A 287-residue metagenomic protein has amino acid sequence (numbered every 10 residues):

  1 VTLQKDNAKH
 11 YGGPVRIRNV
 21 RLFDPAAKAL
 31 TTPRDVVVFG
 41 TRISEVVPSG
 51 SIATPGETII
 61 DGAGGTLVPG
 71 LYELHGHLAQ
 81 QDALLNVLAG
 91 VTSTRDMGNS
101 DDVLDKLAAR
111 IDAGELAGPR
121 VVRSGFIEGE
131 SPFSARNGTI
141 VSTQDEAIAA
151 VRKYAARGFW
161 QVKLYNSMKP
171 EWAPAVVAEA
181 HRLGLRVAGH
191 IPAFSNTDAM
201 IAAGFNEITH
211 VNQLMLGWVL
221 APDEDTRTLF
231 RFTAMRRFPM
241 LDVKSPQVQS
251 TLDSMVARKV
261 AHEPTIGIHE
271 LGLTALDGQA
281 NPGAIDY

Functional and structural regions predicted by a protein language model:
V1-G12: N-terminal pre-domain segments of enzymes
A8-K9, L22, A27-V68: Histidine-rich, glycine-flanked metal-binding segment
G13-V15, A53-T92: Replace "His-x-His-based motif
V20, V36, T41, G64 (+8 more regions): Divalent metal-coordination and catalytic microenvironments
P69-L78, S131-E146: Active-site mouth loops of central-metabolism enzymes
A83-D102, P119-F126, A155-S167, L185-A188 (+2 more regions): Divalent metal-dependent hydrolysis catalytic cores, especially in the metallo-beta-lactamase
A108-D112, A173-G184, V256: Surface-exposed amphipathic alpha-helices with a cationic face
K153-M168, L214-Y287: Active-site neighborhoods of metal-dependent hydrolases
